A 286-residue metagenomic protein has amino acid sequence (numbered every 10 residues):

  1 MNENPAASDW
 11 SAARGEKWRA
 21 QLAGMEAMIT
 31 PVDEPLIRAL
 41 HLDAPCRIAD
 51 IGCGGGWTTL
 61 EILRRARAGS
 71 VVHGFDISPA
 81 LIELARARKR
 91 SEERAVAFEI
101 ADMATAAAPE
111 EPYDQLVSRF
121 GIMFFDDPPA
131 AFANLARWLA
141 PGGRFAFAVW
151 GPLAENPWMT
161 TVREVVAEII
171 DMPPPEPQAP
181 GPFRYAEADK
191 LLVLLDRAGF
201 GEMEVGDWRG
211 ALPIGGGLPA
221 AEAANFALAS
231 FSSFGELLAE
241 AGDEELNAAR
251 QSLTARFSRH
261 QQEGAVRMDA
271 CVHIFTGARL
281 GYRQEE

Functional and structural regions predicted by a protein language model:
M1-C46, W57-E61, L81-L84, D102: Conserved class I S-adenosyl-L-methionine
N2-Q21, E204-E263: C-terminal helical/coil "lid" or tail adjacent to the Rossmann-like core of SAM-dependent
P45, A68-G69, L139-F145: Short glycine-dipeptide loop
R47-A106, A130: Class I SAM-dependent methyltransferase SAM/SAH-binding core
A104-L116: A short acidic, Gly/Pro-enriched loop at the edge of an enzyme's catalytic core that lines a small-molecule cofactor
D114-P129, G151: A short SAM/SAH-binding and catalytic strip from SAM-dependent methyltransferases
P129, R144-G216: Conserved catalytic/acceptor-binding region of the Class I
A198-G201, A224, V272-E286: Core SAM-dependent methyltransferase catalytic element
